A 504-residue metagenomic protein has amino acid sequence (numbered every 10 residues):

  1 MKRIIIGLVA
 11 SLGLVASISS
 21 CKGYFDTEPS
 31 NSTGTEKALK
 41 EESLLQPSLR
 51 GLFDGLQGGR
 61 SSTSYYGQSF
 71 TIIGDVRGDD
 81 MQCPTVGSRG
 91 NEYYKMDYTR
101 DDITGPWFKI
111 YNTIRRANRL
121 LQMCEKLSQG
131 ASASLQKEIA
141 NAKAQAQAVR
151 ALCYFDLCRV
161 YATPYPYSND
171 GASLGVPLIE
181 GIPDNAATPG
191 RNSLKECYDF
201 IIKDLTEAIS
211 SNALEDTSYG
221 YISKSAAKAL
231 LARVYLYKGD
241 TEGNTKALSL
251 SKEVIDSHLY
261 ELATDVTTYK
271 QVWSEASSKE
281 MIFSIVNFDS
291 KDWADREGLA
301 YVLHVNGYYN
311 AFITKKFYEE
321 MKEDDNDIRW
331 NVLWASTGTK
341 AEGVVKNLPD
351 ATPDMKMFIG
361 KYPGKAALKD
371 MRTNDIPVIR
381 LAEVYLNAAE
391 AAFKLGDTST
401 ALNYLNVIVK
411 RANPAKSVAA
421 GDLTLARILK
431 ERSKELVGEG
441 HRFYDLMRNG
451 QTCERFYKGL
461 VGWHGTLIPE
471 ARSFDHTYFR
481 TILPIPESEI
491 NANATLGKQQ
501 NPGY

Functional and structural regions predicted by a protein language model:
K2-I4, S11-S43, I201, A232 (+1 more regions): Bacterial Sec-dependent N-terminal signal peptides
C21-I72, K270, L303, G307-Y309 (+5 more regions): Membrane-proximal, proline-rich intrinsically disordered regions
E36, S64-C83, A162-A172, V176 (+2 more regions): Short, surface-exposed recognition loops and adjoining beta-strand edges that mediate ligand/DNA contacts, enriched
G87-Y161, N192, S210-E215, M371-I376 (+4 more regions): Conserved, well-structured interaction surfaces
I114-A117, Y198, L205, N244 (+3 more regions): Inward-facing hydrophobic residues that define packing positions of alpha-helical scaffold repeats
G130, S134-K137, V160-D199: Short coil/linker segments at helix-helix boundaries
E323-I379: Flexible, polar/acidic helix-loop-strand segments at domain edges
